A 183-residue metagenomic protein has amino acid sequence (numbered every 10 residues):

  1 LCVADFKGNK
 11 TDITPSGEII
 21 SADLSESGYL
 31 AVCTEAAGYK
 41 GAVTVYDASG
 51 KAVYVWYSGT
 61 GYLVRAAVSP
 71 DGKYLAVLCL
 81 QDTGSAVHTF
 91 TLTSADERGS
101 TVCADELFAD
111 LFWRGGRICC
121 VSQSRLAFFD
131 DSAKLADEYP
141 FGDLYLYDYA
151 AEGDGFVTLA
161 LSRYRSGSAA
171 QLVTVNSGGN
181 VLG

Functional and structural regions predicted by a protein language model:
L1-C2, A22, S27-A37, G72-L80 (+4 more regions): Short beta-strand elements that form the blades of beta-propeller/WD-repeat-like and other beta-sheet-rich scaffold
L1-C2, G38-T44, T83-F90, S124-F129 (+1 more regions): Structural motif
F6, D47-A48, L92, D130-D131 (+1 more regions): Inter-blade boundary loops/turns of WD-repeat beta-propellers
F6-Y29, K51-L63: Asp-box/WD-like beta-propeller blade repeats and closely related beta-sheet repeat scaffolds
G8-T14, K51-Y57, A95-V102, K134-P140 (+1 more regions): A short beta-strand motif characteristic of beta-propeller blades
G17-E26, T60-P70, A104-G116, F141-D154 (+1 more regions): Repeated scaffold domains used in trafficking and secretory/extracellular systems, primarily beta-propellers
V64-G115: Loop-centered beta-sheet repeat module
F129-G183: Intrinsically disordered, low-complexity segments enriched in Gly and acidic/Ser/Thr residues that form flexible
